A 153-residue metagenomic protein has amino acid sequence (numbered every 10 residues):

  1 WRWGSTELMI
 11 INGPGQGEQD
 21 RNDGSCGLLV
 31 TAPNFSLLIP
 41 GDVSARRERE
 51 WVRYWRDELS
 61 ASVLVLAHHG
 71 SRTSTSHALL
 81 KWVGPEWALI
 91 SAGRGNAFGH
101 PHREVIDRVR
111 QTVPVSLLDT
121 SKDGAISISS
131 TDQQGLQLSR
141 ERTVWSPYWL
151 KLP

Functional and structural regions predicted by a protein language model:
W1-V63, K122-P153: Core dinuclear metal-dependent hydrolase active-site scaffold
E48-A125: Cap/insert and terminal regions of metallo-dependent hydrolase folds
